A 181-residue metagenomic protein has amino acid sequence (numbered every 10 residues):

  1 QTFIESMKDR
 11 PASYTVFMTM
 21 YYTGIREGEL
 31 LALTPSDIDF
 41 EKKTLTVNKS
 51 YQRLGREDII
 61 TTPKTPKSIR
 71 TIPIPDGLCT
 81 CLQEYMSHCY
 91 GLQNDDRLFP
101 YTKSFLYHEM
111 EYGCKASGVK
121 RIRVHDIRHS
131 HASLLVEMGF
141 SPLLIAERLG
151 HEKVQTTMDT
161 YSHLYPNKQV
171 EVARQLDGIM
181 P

Functional and structural regions predicted by a protein language model:
Q1, K42, S50, P75-K120: Active-site/catalytic core of tyrosine-dependent DNA strand-transfer enzymes
Q1-L33, E41, G77-L78, H88 (+2 more regions): Basic, Lys/Arg- and aromatic-enriched nucleic-acid-binding interface segment
M7-R10, I59-I69, D96-T102, G118-D126 (+1 more regions): Short, contiguous acidic/charged loop-to-helix segments that flank catalytic cores in large enzymes
M18, Y22-E29, E109-Y112, A116 (+3 more regions): C-terminal catalytic core of tyrosine-transesterase DNA break-rejoin enzymes
K42, G55, T61-L78, R174-P181: C-terminal secondary-structure termini that scaffold catalytic or DNA-interacting sites
P100, L106, V124, E147-H151 (+1 more regions): Recognition helices and adjacent regulatory flanks at domain boundaries
